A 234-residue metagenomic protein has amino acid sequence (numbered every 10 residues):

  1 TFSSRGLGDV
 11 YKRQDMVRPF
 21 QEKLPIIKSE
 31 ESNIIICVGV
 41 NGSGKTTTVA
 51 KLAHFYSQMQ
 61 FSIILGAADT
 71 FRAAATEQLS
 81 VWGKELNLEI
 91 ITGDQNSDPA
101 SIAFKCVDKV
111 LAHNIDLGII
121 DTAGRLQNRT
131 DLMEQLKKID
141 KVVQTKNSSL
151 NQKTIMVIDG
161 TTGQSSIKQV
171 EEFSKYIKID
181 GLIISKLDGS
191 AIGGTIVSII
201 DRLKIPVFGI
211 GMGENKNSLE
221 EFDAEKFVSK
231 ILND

Functional and structural regions predicted by a protein language model:
T1-Y11: Single conserved hydrophobic/aromatic residue that forms the stacking wall/gate of nucleotide- or nucleobase-binding
D9-F20: N-terminal pre-Walker A segment at the start of P-loop NTPase domains
P25-D234: P-loop/Walker A NTP-binding module and the surrounding RecA-like catalytic core of P-loop NTPases
